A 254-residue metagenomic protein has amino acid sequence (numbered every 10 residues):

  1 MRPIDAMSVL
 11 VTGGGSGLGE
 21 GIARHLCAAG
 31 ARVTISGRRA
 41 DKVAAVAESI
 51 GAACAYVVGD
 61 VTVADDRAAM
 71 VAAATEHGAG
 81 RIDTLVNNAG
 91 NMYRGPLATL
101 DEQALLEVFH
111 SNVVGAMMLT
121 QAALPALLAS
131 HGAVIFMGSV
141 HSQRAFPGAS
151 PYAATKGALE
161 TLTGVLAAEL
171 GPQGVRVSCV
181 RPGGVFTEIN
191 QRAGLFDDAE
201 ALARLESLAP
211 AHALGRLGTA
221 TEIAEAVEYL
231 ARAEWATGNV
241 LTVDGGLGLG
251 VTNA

Functional and structural regions predicted by a protein language model:
G15-G17: Conserved glycine-rich cofactor-binding loop
P96-L97, A104-F109, L208: Substrate-binding pocket helix/loop in short-chain dehydrogenase/reductase
A98, R144-S150, P172, G215: Active-site loop immediately N-terminal to the catalytic Tyr-X3-Lys motif of short-chain dehydrogenase/reductase
M117, R216-V243, G248: C-terminal substrate-recognition "lid" of short-chain dehydrogenase/reductases
T120, T155: Active-site helix of classical SDR
P125, A168-P172: Alpha-helical segment proximal to the catalytic Tyr-Lys
S139: Residue(s) in the substrate-gating loop at a strand-loop-helix junction that position the organic substrate next
